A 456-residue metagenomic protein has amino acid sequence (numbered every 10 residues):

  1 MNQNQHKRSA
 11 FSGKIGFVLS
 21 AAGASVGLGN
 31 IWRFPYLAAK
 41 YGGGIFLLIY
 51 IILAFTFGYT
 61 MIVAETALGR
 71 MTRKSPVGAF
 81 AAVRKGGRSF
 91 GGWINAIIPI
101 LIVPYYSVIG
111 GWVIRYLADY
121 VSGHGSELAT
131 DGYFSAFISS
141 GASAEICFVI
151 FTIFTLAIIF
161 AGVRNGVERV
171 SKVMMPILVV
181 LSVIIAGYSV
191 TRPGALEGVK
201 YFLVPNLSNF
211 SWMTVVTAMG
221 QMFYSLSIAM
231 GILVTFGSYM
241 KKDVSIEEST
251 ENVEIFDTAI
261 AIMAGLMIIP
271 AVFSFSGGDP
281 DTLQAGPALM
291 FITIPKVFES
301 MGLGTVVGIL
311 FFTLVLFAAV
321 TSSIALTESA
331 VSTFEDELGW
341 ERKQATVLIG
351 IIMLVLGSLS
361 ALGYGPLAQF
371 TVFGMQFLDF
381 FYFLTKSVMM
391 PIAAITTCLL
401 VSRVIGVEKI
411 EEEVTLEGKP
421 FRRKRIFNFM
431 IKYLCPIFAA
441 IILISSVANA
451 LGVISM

Functional and structural regions predicted by a protein language model:
M1-W32, M61-T66, R70-V83, S89-W93 (+2 more regions): Membrane-interface "cap" regions at the ends of multi-pass membrane proteins
N2-K7, F11, I15, E168 (+2 more regions): Membrane-embedded translocation segments of transport machinery
N2-N4, G110-S139, M240-D243, E248 (+5 more regions): Helix-loop-helix connectors at the membrane interface of multi-pass transporters/channels
Q5-R8, L37-Y41, M71-I94, S107-R164 (+5 more regions): Inter-helical loop and helix-membrane interface segments of multi-pass membrane transporters/permeases
A10, G16-F17, A24, A144-I146 (+5 more regions): Loop-to-transmembrane helix boundary motifs in multi-pass membrane proteins
G13-L53, G237, E248-E251, I255-T258 (+2 more regions): Transmembrane helix-boundary motif of multi-pass solute transporters/channels
L37, Y41, G87-I102, S135 (+3 more regions): Membrane-water interface regions at transmembrane-helix termini and the short interhelical loops of multi-pass membrane
T371, L378-L399, R422-M456: A generic transmembrane alpha-helix motif of multi-pass inner-membrane proteins
